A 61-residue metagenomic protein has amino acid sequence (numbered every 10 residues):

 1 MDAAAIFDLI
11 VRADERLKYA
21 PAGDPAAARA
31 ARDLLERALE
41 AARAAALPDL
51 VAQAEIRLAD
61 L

Functional and structural regions predicted by a protein language model:
M1-P25: N-terminal acidic leader/helix
P25-E36, P48-I56: Short, charged, amphipathic alpha-helical segments
R57-L61: Alpha-helical linker/edge segments of TPR/alpha-solenoid repeat scaffolds and analogous pre-/post-domain helices
